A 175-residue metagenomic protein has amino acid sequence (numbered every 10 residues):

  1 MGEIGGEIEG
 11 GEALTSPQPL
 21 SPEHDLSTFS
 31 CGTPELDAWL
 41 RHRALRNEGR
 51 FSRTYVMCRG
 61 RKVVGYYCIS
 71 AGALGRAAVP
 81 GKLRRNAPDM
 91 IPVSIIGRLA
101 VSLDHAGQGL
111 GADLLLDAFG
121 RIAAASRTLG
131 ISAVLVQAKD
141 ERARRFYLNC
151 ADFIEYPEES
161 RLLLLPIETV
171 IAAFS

Functional and structural regions predicted by a protein language model:
M1-Q108, A112-S175: Non-catalytic substrate-recognition and accessory regions of acyl/acetyltransferase enzymes
